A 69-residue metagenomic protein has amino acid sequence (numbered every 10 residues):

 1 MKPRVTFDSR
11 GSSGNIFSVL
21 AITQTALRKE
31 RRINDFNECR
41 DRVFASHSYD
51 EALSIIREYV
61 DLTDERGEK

Functional and structural regions predicted by a protein language model:
M1-K69: Long, contiguous binding/interaction regions
